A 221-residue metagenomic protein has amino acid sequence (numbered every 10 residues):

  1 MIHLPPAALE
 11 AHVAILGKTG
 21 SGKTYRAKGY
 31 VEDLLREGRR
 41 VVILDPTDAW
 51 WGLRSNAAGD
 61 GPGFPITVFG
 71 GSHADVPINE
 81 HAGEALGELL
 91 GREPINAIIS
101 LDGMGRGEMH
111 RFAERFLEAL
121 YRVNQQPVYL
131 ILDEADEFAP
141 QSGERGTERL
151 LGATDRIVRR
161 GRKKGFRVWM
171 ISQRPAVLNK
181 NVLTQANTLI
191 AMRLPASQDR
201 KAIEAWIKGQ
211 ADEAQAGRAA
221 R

Functional and structural regions predicted by a protein language model:
I2-A8, Y30-R115: Switch/coupling segment of Walker-type NTPase motor domains
G17, E134: The Walker A (P-loop) glycine that initiates the GxxxxGKT/S ATP-binding motif of P-loop NTPases
T19-S21, V31-E32, R54-G59, E80 (+3 more regions): Conserved ATP-driven motor cores of ASCE-family P-loop NTPases powering translocation/secretion/packaging/pilus
R26: Hydrophobic positions on the alpha1 helix immediately C-terminal to the Walker A/P-loop
G38-V42, P94-A97, V123-Y129, K164-W169: Loop/turn-to-beta-strand initiation segments
P46, D133, F166, Q173-R174: Conserved H-loop
L53-R54, G105-R111, N124, D136-G152 (+1 more regions): Conserved ATPase-coupling elements of RecA-like P-loop NTPase cores
F116-Q125, L150-W169, A211: Substrate-engagement module of ASCE P-loop NTPases
